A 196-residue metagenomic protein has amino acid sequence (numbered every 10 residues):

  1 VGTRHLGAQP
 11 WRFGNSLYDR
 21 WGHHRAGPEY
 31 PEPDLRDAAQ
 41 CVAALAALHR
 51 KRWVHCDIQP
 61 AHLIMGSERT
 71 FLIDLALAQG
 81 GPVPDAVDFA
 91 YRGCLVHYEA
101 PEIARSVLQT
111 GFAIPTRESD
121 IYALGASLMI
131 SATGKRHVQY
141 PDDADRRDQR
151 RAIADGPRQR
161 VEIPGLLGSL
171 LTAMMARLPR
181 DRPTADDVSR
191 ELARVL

Functional and structural regions predicted by a protein language model:
V1-E29: Conserved structural core of kinase catalytic domains
D37-A38: Activation segment signature within eukaryotic-like protein kinase domains
H49-M65: Catalytic-loop of the protein kinase fold
G66-H97: Activation segment/activation loop of eukaryotic-type protein kinase catalytic domains
D120: Conserved catalytic-loop aspartate of Hanks-type protein kinases
E162-A176: Conserved C-terminal C-lobe helix
A176-D187: A conserved short helix/loop substructure at the end of the activation segment of eukaryotic-like protein kinase domains
